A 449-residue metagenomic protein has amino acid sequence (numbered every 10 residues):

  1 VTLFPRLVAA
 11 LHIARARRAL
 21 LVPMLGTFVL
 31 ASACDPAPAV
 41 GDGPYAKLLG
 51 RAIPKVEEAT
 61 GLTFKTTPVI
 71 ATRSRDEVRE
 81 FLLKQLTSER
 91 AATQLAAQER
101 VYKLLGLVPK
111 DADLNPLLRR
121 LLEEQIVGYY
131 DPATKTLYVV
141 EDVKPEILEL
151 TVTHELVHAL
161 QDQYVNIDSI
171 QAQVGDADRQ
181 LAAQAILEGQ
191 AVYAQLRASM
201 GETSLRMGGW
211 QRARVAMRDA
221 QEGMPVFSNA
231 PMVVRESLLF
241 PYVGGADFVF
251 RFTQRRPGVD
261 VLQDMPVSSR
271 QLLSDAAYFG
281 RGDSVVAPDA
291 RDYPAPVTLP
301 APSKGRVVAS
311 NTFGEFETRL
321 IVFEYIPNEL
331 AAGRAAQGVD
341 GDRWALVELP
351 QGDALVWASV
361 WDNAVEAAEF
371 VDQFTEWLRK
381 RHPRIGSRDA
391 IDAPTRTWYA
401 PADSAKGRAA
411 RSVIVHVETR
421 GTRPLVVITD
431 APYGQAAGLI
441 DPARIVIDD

Functional and structural regions predicted by a protein language model:
L30-A33: C-terminal motif of bacterial Sec signal peptides marking the signal peptidase cleavage site
D35-A37: Bacterial signal peptide processing site
V56, L150-I167, A191-V192: Active-site recognition of the HExxH zinc-binding catalytic motif
A59, M224-G352, A358, E366: Pan-zinc metallopeptidase signature
E80-A92, D113-T134: Catalytic zinc-binding patch centered on the HExxH motif and its immediate surroundings that defines zinc-dependent
L137-V152, A182-A183: Short pre-active-site segment immediately N-terminal to the catalytic Zn-binding motif
D162-D168, A172-D219: Post-HExxH zinc-binding segment in Zn-dependent metallohydrolases
D340-D449: C-terminal soluble interaction/assembly domains
